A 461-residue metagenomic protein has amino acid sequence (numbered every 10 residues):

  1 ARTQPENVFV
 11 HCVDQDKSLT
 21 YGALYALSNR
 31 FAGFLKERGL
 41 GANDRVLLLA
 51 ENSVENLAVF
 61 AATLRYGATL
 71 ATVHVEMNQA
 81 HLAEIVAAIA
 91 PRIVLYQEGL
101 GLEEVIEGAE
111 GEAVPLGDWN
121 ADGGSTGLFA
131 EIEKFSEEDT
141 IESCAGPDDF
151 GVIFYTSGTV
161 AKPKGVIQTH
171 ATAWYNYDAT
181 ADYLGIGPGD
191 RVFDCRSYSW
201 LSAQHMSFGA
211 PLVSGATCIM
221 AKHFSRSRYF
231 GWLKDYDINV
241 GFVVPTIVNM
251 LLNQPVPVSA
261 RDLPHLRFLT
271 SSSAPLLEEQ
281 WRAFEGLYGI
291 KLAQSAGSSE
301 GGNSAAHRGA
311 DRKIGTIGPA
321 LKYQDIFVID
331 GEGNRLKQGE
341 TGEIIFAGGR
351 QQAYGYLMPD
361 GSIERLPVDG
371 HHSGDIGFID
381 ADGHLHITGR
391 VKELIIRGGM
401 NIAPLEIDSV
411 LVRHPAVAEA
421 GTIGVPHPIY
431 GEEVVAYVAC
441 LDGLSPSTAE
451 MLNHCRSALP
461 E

Functional and structural regions predicted by a protein language model:
P5-V8, D118-N120, K134-Y155, K162 (+1 more regions): Conserved pre-ATP/AMP-binding loop-to-beta segment of ANL
F9-S53, L57-A61, N78-A83, A87 (+1 more regions): Conserved AMP-binding/adenylate-forming core of the ANL superfamily
S18-G22, C144, G151-Y175: Conserved AMP-binding A3 loop
M77, V94-Y96, L233, G241 (+4 more regions): AMP-binding/adenylate-forming catalytic core of the ANL superfamily
G99-P147, Q254-P255: ANL superfamily adenylate-forming
W174-R191, S199-V240, Q254: Conserved AMP-binding/adenylation subdomain of ANL enzymes
V213, I238-V243, Q254-I314, K322-D325 (+1 more regions): Gly/Ser/Thr-rich phosphate-binding loop
P319-Y323, N334-E364, I402: Conserved ATP/PPi-binding loop(s) of AMP-dependent carboxylate-activating enzymes
